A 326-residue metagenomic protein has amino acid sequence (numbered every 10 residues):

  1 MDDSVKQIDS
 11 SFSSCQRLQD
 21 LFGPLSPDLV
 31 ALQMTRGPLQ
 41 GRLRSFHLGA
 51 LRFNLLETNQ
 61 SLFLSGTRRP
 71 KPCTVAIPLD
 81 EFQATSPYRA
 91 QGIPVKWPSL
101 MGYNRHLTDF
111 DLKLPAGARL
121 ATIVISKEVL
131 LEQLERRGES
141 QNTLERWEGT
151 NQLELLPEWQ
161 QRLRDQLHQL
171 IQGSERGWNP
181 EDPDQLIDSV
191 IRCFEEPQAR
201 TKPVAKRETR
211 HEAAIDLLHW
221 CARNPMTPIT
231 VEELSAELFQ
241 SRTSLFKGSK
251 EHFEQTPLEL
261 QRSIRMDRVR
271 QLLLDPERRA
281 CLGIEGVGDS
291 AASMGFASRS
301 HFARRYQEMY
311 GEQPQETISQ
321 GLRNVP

Functional and structural regions predicted by a protein language model:
D2-P38, A84-P225, T230-E232, A236-R242 (+3 more regions): Alpha-helical bundle regulatory/interaction domains
V30-G66: Long amphipathic N-terminal alpha/beta scaffold segment
G49-L51, T58-R89, K127: Glycine- and acidic-residue-biased ligand/ion/polar-headgroup-sensing regions
R210-A214, Q261-M266: Generic hydrophobic, amphipathic alpha-helix propensity
L234, Q240-K250, R262: C-terminal structural cap/anchor segments
L245, S249, F253, H301-F302 (+1 more regions): Short hydrophobic/aromatic patch on the recognition helix
S249, P257, Q261, Y306 (+1 more regions): DNA major-groove recognition helix of helix-turn-helix
H252, V269, M309: DNA major-groove recognition helices of helix-turn-helix
